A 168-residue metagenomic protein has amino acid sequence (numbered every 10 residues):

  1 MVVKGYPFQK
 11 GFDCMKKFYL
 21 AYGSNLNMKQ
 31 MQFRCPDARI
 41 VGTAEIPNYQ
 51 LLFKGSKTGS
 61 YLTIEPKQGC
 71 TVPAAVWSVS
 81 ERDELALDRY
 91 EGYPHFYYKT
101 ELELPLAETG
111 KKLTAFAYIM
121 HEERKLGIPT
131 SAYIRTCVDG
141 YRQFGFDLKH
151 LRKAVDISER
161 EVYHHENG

Functional and structural regions predicted by a protein language model:
M1-V2, K153: Residue-level detector of intrinsically disordered, flexible termini and proteolytic processing junctions
V3-C14: Short, Lys/Arg-enriched N-terminal segments with co-localized hydrophobic residues within the first ~10-30 amino acids
M15-G168: Glycine-aromatic micro-motifs
